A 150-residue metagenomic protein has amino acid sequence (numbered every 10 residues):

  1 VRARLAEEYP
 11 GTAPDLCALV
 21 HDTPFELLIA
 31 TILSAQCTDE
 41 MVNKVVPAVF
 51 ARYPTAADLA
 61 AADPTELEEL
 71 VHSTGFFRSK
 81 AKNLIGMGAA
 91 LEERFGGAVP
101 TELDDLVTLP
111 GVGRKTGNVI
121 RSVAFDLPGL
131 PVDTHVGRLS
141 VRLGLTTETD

Functional and structural regions predicted by a protein language model:
V1-D150: Catalytic cores of DNA base-excision repair glycosylases
